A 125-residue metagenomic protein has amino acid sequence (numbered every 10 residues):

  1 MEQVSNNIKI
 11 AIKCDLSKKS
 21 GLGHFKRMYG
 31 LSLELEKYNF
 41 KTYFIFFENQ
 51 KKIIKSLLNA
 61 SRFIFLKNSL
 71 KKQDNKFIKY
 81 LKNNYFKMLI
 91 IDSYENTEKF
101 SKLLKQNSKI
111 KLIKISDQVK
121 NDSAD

Functional and structural regions predicted by a protein language model:
M1-S5: Extended, non-globular alpha-helical segments
N6-A11: Extreme N-terminal starter segment of soluble prokaryotic enzymes
I12-E34, F40, F46-D125: Active-site and donor-binding regions of nucleotide-sugar-utilizing enzymes
